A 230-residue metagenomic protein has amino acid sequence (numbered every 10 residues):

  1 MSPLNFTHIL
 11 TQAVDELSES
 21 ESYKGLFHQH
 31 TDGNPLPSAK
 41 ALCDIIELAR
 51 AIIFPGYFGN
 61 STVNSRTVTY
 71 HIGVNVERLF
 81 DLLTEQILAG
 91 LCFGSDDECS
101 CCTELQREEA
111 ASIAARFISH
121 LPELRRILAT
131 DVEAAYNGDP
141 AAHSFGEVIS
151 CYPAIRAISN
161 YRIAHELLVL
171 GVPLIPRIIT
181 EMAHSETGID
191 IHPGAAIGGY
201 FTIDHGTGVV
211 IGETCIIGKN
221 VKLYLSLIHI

Functional and structural regions predicted by a protein language model:
M1-E181: Terminal amphipathic alpha-helical/low-complexity segments used for targeting or macromolecular assembly
G146-I155, E186-G188, G208, S226: Generic secondary-structure boundary/loop-capping signal
A154, L170, L174, G198 (+2 more regions): A short glycine-/small-residue-rich loop at the edge of a beta-strand within enzyme catalytic domains
V169-G199: Short, conserved active-site entrance elements at the starts or edges of catalytic domains
I191, I197-G199, I203-H205, I211 (+2 more regions): Hydrophobic face of beta-strands forming the core of extended beta-sheets/solenoids, especially the left-handed
I228-I230: Conserved small/polar residues in nucleotide/adenosyl-binding loops
